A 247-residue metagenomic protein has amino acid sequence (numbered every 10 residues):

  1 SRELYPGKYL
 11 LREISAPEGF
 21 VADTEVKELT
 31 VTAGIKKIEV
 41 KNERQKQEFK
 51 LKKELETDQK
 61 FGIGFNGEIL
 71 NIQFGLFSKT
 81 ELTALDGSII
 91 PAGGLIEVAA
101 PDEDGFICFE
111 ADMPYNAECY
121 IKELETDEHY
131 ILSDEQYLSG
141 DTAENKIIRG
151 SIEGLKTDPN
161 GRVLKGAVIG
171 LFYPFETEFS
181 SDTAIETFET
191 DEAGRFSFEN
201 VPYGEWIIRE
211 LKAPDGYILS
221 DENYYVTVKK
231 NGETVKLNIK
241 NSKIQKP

Functional and structural regions predicted by a protein language model:
S1-P247: Solvent-exposed loop/turn and edge beta-strand elements of beta-rich ligand-binding domains
